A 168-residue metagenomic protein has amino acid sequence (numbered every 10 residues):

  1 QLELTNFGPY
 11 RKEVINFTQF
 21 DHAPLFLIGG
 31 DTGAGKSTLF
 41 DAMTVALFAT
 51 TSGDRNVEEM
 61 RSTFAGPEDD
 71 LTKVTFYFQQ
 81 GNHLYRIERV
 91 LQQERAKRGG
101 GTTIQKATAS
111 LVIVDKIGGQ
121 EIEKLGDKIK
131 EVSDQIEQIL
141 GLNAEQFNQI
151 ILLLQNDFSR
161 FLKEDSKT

Functional and structural regions predicted by a protein language model:
Q1-L140, A144-Q149: Extreme N-terminal "head/tail" segments of very large remodeling/mechanoenzyme assemblies
F147-T168: Coupling/switch segment of ABC-type P-loop NTPase heads
